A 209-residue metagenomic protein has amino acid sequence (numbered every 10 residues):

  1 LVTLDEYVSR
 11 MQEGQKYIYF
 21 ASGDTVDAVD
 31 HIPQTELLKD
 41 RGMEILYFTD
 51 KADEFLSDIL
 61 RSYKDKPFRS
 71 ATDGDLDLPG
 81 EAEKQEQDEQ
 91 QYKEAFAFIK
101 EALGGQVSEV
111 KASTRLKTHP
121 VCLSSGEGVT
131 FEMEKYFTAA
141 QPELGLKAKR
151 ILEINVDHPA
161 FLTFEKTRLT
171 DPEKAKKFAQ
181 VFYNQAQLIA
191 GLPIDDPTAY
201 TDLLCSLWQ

Functional and structural regions predicted by a protein language model:
L1-Q209: Long, intrinsically disordered, charge-dense linkers/tails
